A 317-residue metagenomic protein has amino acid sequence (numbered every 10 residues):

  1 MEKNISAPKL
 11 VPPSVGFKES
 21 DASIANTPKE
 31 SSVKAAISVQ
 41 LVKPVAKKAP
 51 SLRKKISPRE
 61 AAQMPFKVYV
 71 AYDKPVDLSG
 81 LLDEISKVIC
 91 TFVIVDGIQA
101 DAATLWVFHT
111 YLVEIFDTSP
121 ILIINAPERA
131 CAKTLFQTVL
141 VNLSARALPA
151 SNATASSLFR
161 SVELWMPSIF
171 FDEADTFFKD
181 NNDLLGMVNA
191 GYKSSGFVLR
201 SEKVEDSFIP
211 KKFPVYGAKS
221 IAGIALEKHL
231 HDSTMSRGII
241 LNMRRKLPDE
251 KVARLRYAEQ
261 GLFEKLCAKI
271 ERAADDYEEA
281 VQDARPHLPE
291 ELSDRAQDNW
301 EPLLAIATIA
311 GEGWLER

Functional and structural regions predicted by a protein language model:
M1-I94: Replication-associated primase and helicase/ATPase modules
E60-E163, P289-E290, N299-A305, G311-E312: P-loop NTPase catalytic core of nucleic-acid-dependent motor ATPases
E114-D117, R160-L164, D180-N181, I209-V215 (+1 more regions): Conserved catalytic network of the ASCE P-loop NTPase/AAA+ motor domain
P120, A145-L148, W165-P167, S194-G196 (+2 more regions): Short glycine-/polar-rich loops that comprise or flank the Walker A/P-loop and associated switch/sensor motifs
R129, S156, A174-F177, I224-K228 (+1 more regions): Conserved nucleotide-binding/hydrolysis micro-motifs of P-loop NTPases
S161-V204: Conserved nucleotide-sensing/catalytic segment adjacent to the nucleotide-binding pocket in NTP-handling enzymes
S201-I221: AAA+/SF3 P-loop NTPase mechanochemical coupling elements
I209-V215, A225-R317: Phosphate-sensing "switch" segment of ASCE/P-loop ATPases
